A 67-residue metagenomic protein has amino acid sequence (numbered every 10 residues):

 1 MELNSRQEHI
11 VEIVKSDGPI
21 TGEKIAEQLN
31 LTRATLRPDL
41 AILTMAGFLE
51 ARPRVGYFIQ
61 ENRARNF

Functional and structural regions predicted by a protein language model:
M1-Q28: Extreme N-terminal segment that seeds HTH/winged-HTH DNA-binding domains in transcriptional regulators
A34: Key DNA-contact positions within bacterial/archaeal DNA-binding proteins
A41-F67: HTH-adjacent hinge/linker in prokaryotic transcriptional regulators
